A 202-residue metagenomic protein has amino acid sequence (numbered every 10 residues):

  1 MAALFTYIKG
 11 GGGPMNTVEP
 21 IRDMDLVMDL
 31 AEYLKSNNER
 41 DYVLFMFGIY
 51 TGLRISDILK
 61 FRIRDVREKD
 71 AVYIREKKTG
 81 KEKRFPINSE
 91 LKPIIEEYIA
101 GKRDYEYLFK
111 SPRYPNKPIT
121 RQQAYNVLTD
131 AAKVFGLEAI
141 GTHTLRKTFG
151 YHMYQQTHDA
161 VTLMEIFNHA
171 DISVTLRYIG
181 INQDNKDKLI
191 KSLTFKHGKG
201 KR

Functional and structural regions predicted by a protein language model:
M1-R202: Conserved catalytic core of the tyrosine transesterase superfamily
